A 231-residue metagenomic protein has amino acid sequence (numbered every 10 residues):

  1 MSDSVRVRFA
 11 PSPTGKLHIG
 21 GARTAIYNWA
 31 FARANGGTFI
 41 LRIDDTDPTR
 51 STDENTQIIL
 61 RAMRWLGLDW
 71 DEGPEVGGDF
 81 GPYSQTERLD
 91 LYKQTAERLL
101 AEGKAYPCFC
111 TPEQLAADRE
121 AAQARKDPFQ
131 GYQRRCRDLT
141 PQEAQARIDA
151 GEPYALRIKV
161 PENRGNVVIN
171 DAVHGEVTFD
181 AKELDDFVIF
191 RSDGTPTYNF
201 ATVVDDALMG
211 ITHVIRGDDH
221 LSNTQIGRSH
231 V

Functional and structural regions predicted by a protein language model:
M1-A124, D193-T195, S222-H230: N-terminal Rossmann-like or analogous alpha/beta NTP/dinucleotide-binding catalytic cores that position adenine
A101, Y106-P107, T111-H230: Active-site cores that bind ATP or allylic diphosphates and position pyrophosphate for catalysis
